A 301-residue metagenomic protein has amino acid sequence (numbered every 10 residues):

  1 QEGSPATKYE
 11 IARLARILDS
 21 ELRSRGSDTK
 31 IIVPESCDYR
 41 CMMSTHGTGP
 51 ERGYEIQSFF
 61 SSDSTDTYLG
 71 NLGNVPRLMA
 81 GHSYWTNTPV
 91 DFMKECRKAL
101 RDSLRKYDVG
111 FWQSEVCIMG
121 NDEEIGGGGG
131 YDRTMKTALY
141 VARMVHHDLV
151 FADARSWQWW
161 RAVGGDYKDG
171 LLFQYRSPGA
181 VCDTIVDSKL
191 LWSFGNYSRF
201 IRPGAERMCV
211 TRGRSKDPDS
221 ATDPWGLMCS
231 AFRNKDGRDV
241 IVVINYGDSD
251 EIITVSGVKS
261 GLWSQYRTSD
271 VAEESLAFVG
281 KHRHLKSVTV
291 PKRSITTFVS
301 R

Functional and structural regions predicted by a protein language model:
S4-M144, F151: Noncatalytic carbohydrate-binding groove/subsite architecture in carbohydrate-active enzymes
Y54-T67, A221-C229, H282-R283: Active-site-adjacent structural elements in folded domains
D91, D122, K168-D169, V242 (+2 more regions): Extended hydrophobic-aromatic, low-complexity segments
G110-I201, A205-S220: Aromatic/acidic polysaccharide-binding cleft in carbohydrate-active enzymes
D148, F194, I241, Q265 (+1 more regions): Hydrophobic, well-ordered secondary-structure elements that form the walls of internal hydrophobic environments
K216-G261, R293: Carbohydrate-binding surface patches
G257-E274: Solvent-exposed beta-hairpin/edge-strand motifs
V279-R301: C-terminal beta-strand-rich structural cap/linker in extracellular carbohydrate-active enzymes
